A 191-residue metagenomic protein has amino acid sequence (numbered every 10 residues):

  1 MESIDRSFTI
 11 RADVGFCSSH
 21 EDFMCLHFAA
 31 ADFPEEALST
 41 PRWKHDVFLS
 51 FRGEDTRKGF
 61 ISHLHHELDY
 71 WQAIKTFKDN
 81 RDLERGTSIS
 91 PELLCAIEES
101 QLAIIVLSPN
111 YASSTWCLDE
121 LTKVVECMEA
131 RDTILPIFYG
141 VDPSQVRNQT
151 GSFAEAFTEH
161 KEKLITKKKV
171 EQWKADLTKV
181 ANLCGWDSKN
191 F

Functional and structural regions predicted by a protein language model:
M1-L102, C127: Conserved N-terminal substructure of TIR/SEFIR domains
H66-Y70, I89-N190: Cross-kingdom TIR/SEFIR domain
